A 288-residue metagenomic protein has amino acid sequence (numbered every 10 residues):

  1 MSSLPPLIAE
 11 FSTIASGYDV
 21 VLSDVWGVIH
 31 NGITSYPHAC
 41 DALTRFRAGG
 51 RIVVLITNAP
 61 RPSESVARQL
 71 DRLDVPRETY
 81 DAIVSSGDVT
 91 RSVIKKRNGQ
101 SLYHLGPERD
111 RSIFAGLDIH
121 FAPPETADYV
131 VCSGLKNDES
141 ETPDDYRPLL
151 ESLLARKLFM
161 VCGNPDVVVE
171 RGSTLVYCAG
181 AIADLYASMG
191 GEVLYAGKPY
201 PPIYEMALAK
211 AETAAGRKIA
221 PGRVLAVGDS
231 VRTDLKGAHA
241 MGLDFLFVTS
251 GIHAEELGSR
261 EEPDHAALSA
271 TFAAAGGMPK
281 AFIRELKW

Functional and structural regions predicted by a protein language model:
S2-V25, H30-R51, A59-V84, D88-W288: Asp-based, Mg2+/Mn2+-dependent phosphohydrolase catalytic module
